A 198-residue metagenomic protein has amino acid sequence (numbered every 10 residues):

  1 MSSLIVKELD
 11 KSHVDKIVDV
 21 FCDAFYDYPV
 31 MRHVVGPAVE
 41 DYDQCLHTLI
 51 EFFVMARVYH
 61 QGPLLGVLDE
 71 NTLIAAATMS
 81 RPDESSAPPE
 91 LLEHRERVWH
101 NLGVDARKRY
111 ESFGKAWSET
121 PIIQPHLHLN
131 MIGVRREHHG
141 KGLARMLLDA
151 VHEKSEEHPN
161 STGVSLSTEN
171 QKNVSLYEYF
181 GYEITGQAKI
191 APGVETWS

Functional and structural regions predicted by a protein language model:
I5-D19, D23, D27-M31: A short beta-loop-alpha structural element at the N-terminal edge of CoA-dependent acyl/N-acetyltransferase catalytic
V39-P63: Active-site rim helix/loop that mediates acceptor-substrate recognition in acyltransferases
H60-A77: Conserved beta-hairpin
L73-G133, H139, P192: Conserved acyl-donor/pantetheine-binding loop and adjacent beta-alpha core of acyl/acetyltransferases and related
P125-L127, S155-E169: Conserved GNAT acetyl-CoA-binding A-motif
N130-H139, S165-S175, A191-V194: Conserved beta-strand-loop-alpha-helix junction that forms the acyl-donor binding cleft
M131-V134, G140-E153: Conserved acetyl-CoA-binding loop-helix of GNAT-fold acetyltransferases
R145, E157-N160, N170-Q187: Conserved active-site alpha-helix within GNAT-family acetyltransferase domains
